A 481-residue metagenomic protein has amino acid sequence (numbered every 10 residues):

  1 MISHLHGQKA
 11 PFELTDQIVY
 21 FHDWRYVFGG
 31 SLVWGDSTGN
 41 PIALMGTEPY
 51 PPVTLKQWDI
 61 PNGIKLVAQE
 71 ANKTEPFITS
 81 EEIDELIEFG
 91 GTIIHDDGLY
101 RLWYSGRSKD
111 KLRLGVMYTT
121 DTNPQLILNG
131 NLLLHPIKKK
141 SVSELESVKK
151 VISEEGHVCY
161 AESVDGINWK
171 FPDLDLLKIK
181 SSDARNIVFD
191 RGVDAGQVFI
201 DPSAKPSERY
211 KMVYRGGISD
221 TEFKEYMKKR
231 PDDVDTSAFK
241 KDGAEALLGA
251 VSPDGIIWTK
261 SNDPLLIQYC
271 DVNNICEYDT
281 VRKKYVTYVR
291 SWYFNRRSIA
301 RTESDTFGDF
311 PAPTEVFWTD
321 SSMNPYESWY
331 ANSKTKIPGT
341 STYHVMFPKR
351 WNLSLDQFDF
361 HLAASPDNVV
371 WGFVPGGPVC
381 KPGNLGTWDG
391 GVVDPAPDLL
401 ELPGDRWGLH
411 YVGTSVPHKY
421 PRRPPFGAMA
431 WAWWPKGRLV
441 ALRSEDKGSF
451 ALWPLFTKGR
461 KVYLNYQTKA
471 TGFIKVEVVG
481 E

Functional and structural regions predicted by a protein language model:
I2-E481: Carbohydrate-active catalytic/glycan-binding domains of CAZyme proteins, especially the secreted or lumenal ectodomains
